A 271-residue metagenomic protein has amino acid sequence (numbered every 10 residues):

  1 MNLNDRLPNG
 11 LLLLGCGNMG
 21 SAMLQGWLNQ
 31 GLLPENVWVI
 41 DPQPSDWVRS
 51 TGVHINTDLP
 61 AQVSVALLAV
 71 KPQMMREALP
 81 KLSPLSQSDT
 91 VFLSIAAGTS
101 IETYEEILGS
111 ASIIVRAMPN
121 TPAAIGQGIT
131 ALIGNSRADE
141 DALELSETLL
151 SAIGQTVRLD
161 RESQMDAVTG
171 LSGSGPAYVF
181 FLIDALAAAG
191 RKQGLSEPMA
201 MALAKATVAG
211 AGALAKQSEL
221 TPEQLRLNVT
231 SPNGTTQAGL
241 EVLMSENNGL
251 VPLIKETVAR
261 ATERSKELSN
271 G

Functional and structural regions predicted by a protein language model:
M1-T57, A61, R191-K192: NAD(P)+-binding Rossmann beta1-loop-alpha1 motif at the extreme N-terminus of oxidoreductases
N2-D5, K205-G271: NAD(P)-dependent Rossmann-like dehydrogenase/reductase catalytic/cofactor-binding core
M23-L24, S45-W47, T51, N56-L132: Rossmann-like NAD(P)(H) cofactor-binding subdomain of soluble oxidoreductases
T103-I113, I129-A167, Y178-Q217, T262-R264: Internal alpha-helical scaffold of NAD(P)-dependent oxidoreductase catalytic cores
V115, Q164-G170, P222-L227: Short pre-catalytic strand/loop immediately N-terminal to key active-site residues, enriched for Gly-Thr
M118-A123, T169-V179: Glycine/serine-rich anion-binding loops at beta->alpha junctions that coordinate negatively charged ligand groups
